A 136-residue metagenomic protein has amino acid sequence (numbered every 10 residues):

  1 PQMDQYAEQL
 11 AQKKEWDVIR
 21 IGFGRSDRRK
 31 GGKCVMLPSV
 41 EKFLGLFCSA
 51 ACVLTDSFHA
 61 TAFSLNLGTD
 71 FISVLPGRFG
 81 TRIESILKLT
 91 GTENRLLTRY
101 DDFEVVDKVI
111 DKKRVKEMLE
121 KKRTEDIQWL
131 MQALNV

Functional and structural regions predicted by a protein language model:
P1-V136: Active-site anion-handling motifs in enzyme catalytic cores
